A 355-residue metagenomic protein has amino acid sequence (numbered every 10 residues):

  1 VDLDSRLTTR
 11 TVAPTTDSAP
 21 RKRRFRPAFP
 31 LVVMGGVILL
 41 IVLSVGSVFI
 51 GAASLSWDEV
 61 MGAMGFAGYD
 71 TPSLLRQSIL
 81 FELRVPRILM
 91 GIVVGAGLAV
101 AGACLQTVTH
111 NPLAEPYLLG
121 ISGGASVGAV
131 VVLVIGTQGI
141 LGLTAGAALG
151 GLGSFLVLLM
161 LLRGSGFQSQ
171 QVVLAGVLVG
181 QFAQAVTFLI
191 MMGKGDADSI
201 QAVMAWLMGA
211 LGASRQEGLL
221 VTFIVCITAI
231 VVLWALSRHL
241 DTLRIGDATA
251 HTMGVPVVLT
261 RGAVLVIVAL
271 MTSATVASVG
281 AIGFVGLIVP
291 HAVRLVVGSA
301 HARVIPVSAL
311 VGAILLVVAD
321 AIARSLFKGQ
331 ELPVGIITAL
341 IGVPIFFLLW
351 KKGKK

Functional and structural regions predicted by a protein language model:
D2-K355: Alpha-helical transmembrane segments in inner-membrane proteins
